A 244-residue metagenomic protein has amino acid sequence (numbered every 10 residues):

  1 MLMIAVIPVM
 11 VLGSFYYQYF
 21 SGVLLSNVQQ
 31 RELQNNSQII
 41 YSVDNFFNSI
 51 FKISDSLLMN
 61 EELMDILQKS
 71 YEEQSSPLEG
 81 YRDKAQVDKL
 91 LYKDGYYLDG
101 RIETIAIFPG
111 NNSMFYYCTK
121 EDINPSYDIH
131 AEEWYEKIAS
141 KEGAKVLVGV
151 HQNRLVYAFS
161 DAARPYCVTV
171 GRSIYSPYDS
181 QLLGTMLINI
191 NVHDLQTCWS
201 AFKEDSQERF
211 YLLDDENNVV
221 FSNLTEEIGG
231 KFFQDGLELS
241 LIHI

Functional and structural regions predicted by a protein language model:
M1-Q74: Juxtamembrane extracytoplasmic/periplasmic/luminal helical "stalk" adjacent to the first N-terminal
D44, L58, L91-G100, A139 (+1 more regions): Short regulatory alpha-helical segment in sensory/regulatory domains of signaling proteins that mediates
N48-Q86, I105-K120: Extracellular/periplasmic ligand-binding regions of membrane signal-transduction receptors
Q86-G95, A131, T185-E227, G236: Solvent-exposed, extracytoplasmic
Y96-R101, N111-N189: Extracytoplasmic/periplasmic ligand-binding sensor regions of membrane-associated signaling proteins
E103, V170, Q207-R209: Short loop/turn microsegments at loop-to-beta-strand junctions
Y117-N124, L147, V219-S240: GAF sensory domains
I242-I244: Conserved small/polar residues in nucleotide/adenosyl-binding loops
